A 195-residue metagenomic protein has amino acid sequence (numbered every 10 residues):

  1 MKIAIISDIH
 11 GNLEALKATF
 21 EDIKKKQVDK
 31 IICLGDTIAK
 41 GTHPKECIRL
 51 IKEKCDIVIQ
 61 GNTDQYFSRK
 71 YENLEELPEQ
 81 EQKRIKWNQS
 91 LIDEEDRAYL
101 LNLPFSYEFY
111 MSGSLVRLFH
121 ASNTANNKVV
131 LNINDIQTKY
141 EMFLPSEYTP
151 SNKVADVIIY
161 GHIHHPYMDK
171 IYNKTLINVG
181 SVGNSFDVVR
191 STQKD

Functional and structural regions predicted by a protein language model:
M1-A4, E108-R117, I171-T175: Beta-strand-turn-beta hairpins that frame and shape the catalytic cleft of phosphate-ester-processing enzymes
M1-D56: N-terminal active-site segment of His-dependent metallophosphoesterases
I6-S7, I31-D36, I57-N62, F119 (+2 more regions): Active-site neighborhood of phospho(di)ester-bond hydrolases with catalytic His/Asp-centered motifs
H10-A15, A39-T42, T63-S68, A125 (+2 more regions): Active-site environment of divalent metal-dependent phosphoester hydrolases
T37-K54, F67-P78, D169-I171: Metal-dependent catalytic neighborhoods of phosphoester/phosphodiester hydrolases
K54-F109, S114-L118, A125, V130-V154: Active-site neighborhood of divalent metal-dependent phosphoester bond hydrolases
F119-S122, N126-N132, D169-Y172, D187-S191: A short secondary-structure junction signal
T138-D195: Conserved beta-sheet core of the metallophosphoesterase superfamily
